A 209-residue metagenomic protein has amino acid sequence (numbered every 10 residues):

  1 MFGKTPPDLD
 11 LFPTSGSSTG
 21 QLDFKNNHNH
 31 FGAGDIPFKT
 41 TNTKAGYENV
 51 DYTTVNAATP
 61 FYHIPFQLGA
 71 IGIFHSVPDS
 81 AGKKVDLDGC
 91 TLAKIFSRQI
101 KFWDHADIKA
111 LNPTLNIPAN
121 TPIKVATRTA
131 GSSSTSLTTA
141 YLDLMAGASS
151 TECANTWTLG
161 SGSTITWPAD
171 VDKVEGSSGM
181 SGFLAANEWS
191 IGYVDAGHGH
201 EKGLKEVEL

Functional and structural regions predicted by a protein language model:
M1-L209: Flexible loop/hinge segments at secondary-structure junctions
